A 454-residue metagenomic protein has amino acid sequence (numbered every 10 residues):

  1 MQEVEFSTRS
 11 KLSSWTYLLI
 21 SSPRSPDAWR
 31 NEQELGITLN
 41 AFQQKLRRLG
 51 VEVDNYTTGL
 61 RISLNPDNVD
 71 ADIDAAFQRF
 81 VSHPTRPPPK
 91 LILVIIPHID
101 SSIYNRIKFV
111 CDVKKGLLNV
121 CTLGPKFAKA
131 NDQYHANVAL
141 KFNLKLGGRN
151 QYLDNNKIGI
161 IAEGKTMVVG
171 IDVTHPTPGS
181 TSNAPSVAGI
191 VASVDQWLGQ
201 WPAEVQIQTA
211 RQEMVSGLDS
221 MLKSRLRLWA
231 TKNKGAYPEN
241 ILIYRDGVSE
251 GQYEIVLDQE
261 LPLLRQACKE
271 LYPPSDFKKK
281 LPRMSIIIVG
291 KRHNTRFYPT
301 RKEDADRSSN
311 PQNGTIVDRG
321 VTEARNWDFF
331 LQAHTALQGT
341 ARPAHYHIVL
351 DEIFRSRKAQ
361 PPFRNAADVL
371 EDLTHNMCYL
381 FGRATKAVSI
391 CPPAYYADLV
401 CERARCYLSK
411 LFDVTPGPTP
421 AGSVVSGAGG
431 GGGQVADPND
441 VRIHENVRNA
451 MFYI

Functional and structural regions predicted by a protein language model:
M1-I454: Long, low-complexity, intrinsically disordered terminal regions
